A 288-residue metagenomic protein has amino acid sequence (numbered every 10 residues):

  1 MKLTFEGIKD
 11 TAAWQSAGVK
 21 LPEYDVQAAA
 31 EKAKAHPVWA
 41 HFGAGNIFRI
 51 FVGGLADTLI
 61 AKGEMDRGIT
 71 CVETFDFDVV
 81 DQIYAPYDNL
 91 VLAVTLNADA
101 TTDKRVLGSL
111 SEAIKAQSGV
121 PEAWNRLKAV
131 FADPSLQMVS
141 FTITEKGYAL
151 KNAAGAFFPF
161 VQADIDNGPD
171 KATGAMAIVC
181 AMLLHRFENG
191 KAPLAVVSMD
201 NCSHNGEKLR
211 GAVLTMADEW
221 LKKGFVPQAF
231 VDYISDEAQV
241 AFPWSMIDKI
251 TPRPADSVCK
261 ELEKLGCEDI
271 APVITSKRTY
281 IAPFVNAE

Functional and structural regions predicted by a protein language model:
M1-F42, N46-E288: Substrate/ligand-engaging "lid" and interaction regions
